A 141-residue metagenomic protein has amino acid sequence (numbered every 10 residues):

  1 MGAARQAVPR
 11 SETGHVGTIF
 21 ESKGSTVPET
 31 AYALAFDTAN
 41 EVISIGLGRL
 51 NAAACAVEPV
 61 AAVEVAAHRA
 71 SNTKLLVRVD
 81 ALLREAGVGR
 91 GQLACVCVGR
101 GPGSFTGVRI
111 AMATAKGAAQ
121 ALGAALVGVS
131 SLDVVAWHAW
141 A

Functional and structural regions predicted by a protein language model:
F20-R100: N-terminal beta-alpha supersecondary unit
P28-E29, V129-A141: Conserved phosphate-binding catalytic cores of ATP/NTP-utilizing and phosphoryl-transfer enzymes
V79, T114-A118, V135-A139: Buried hydrophobic packing segments
A86-Q92, A119-S130: Phosphate-handling active-site elements
C97-L126: DPxDG-like acidic metal-binding loop motif
